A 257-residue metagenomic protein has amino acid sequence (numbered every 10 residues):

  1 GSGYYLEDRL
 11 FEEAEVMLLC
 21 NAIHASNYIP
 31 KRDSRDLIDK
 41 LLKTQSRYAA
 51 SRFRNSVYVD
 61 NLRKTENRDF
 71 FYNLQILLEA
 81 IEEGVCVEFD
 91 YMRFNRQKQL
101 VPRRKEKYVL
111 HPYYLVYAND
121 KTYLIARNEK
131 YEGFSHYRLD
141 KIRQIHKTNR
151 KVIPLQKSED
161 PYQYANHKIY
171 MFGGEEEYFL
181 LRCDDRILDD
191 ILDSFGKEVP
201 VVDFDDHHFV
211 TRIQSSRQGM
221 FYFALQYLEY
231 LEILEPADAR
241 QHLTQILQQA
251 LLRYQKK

Functional and structural regions predicted by a protein language model:
G1, P112, N119, L139 (+2 more regions): Residue-level signal for tight coil/turn positions that link beta-strands
G1-A22, R103, L251-K257: Short, basic/aromatic recognition patches that contact phosphate-bearing ligands
Y5, E88, Y123-I125, V210 (+1 more regions): General beta-strand recognition
E7-L10, R127-K130, I213-S216: Secondary-structure transition/turn motif
D8, R93, K141, N149 (+2 more regions): Non-catalytic surface loops within mature trypsin-like serine protease
D8-N95: Bulky hydrophobic/aromatic content
N61-M171, E175-L180: Core beta-strand-centered patch of the WYL/Sm-like small regulatory domain
P161-K257: Polybasic (Lys/Arg-rich)
